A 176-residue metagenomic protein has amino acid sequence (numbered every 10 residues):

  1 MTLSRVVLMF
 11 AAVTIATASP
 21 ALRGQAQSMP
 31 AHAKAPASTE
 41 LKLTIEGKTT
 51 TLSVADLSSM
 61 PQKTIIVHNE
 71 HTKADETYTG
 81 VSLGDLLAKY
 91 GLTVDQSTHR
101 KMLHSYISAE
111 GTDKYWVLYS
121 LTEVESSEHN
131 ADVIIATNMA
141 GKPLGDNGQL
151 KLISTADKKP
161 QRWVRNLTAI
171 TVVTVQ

Functional and structural regions predicted by a protein language model:
M1-F10: Bacterial N-terminal signal peptides that target proteins for export
A11-A12, K158: Enrichment for repetitive, rod-forming helical segments
I15-R23: C-terminal segment of classical bacterial N-terminal signal peptides
L22-Q176: N-terminal intrinsically disordered, low-complexity segments enriched in P/E/S/T
